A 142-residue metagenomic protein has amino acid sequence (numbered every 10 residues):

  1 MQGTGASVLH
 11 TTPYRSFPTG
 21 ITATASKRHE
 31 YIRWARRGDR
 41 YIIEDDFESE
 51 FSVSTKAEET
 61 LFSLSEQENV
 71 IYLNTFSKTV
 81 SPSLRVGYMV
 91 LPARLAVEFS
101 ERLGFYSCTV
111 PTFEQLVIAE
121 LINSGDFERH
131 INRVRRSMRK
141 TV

Functional and structural regions predicted by a protein language model:
Q2-G5, S16, I21-Y41, E48-T79 (+1 more regions): Active-site pre-lysine segment of PLP-dependent enzymes
S7-T12, I43, Y88-V90: Structural motif
I71-V142: PLP-dependent aminotransferase class I/II
